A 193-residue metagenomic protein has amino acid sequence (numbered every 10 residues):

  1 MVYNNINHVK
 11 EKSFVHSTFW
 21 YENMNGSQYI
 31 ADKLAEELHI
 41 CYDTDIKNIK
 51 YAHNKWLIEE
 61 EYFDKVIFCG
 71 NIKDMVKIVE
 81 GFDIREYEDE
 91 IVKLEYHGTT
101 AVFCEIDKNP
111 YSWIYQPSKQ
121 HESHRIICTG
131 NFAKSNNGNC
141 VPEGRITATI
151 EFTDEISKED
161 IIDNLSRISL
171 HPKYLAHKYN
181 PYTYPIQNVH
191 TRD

Functional and structural regions predicted by a protein language model:
Y3-K65, C69: Helical element adjacent to the flavin cofactor pocket in flavoenzyme catalytic cores
F14-H16, C41, E86-D89, N109-Y111 (+2 more regions): Residue-level signal for pocket-adjacent positions within structured domains
N23, E151-D154, Y179-P185: Short, glycine/charged-rich beta-strand-loop motifs at protein surfaces that mediate ligand recognition and catalysis
L38-C41, F82, P172: Secondary-structure boundary/capping positions in well-ordered alpha/beta enzyme cores
Y42-T44, T100, Y174: A generic structural-conservation signal
K47-N164, I168: Mid-domain catalytic core of redox enzymes that form a hydrophobic substrate pocket/lid adjacent to a catalytic redox
D160-D193: Flavin (FAD/FMN) cofactor-binding core of flavoprotein oxidoreductases
